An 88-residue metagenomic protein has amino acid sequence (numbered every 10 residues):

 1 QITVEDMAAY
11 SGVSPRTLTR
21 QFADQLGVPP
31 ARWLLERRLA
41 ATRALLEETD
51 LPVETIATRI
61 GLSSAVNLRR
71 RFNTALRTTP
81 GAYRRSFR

Functional and structural regions predicted by a protein language model:
Q1: Short glycine/proline-centered loop/turn elements that form peptide/ligand docking sites
V4-E5, D24-A65, R85-R88: Terminal helix-turn-helix DNA-binding modules in bacterial transcription factors
D6-A9, T17: An amphipathic alpha-helical interaction segment
A8, L51-P52, R69, T78: Extended, subdomain-level signal for the structured scaffold at the beginning of enzyme domains
Y10-S11, F22, I60-G61, F72: Core residues of bacterial helix-turn-helix
V13, L62-S63, T78: The short coil/loop that forms the "turn" connecting the two helices of the helix-turn-helix
T17-Q21, N67-R70: Base-recognition residues in the alpha-helical recognition helix of bacterial helix-turn-helix
V66-R88: …primarily DNA-binding HTH/wHTH and HhH modules…
